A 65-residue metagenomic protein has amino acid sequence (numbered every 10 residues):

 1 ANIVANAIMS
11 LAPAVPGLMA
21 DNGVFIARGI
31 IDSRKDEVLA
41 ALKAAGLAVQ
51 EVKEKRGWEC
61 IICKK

Functional and structural regions predicted by a protein language model:
A1-K65: S-adenosylmethionine
